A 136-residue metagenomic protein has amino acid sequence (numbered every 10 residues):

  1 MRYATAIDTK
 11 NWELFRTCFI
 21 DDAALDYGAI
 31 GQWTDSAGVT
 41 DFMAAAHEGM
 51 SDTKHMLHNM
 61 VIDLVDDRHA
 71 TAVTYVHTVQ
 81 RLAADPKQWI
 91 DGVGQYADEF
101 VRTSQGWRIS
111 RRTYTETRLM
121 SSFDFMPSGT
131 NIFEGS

Functional and structural regions predicted by a protein language model:
M1-T17: Short acidic-aromatic low-complexity motifs
W12-T78: A solvent-exposed, acidic/Ser-Thr-rich amphipathic alpha-helical stretch
E48-S136: A beta-strand edge to alpha-helix "cap/lid" segment located at domain peripheries
